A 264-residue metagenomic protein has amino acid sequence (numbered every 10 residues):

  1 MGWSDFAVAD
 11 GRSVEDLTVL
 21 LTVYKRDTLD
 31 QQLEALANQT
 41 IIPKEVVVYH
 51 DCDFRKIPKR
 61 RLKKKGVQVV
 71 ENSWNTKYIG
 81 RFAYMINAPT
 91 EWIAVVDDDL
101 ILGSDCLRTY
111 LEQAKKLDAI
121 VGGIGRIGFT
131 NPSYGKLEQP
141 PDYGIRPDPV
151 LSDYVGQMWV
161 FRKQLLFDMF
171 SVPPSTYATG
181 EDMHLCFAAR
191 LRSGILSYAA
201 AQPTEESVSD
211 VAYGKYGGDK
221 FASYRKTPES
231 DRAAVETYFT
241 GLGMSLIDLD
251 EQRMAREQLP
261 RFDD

Functional and structural regions predicted by a protein language model:
D10-L17, L21, Q31-Q32, V172-D264: C-terminal catalytic/acceptor-binding lobe
G11-R12, L20, Y24-R26, D51-D53 (+1 more regions): Catalytic phosphate/metal-binding cores of nucleic-acid and nucleotide-processing enzymes, i.e., regions that mediate
D27-D30, C52-R60, F129-N131: Short, charged/polar "capping" segments at the starts of alpha-helices and the immediately preceding loops
E34-K44: Short, acidic, metal-binding catalytic loop of nucleotide-sugar glycosyltransferases
C52-A88: Active-site-proximal specificity loops/subdomain of glycosyltransferases
M85, G103-P173: Conserved catalytic core of nucleotide-sugar-dependent glycosyltransferases
I93: Short aromatic/hydrophobic "clamp" motif used to bind/position activated sugar donors
D97-I101: The conserved acidic donor/metal-binding loop of glycosyltransferases
